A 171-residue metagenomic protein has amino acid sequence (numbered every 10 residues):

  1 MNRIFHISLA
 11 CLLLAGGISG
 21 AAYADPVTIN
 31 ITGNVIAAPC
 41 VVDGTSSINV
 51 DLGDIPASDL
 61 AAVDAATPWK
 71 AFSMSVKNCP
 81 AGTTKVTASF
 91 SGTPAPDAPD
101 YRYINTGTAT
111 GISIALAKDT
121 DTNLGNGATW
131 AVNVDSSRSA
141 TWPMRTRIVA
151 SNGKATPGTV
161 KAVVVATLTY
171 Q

Functional and structural regions predicted by a protein language model:
N2-H6, G20-Q171: Mature extracellular/passenger domains of Gram-negative fimbrial/pilin and adhesin proteins
L9-G17: Bacterial N-terminal signal peptides
